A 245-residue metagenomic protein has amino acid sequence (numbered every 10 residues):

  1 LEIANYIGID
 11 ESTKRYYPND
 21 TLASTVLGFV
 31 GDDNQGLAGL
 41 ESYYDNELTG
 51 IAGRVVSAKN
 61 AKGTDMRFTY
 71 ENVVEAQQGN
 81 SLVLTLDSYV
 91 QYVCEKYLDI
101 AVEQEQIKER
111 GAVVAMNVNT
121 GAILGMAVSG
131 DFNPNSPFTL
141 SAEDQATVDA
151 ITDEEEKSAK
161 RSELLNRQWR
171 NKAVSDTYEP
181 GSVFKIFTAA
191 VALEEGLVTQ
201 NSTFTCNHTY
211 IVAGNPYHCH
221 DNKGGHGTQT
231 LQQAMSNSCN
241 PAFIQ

Functional and structural regions predicted by a protein language model:
L1-G79: Small/polar-residue-rich segments within soluble enzyme cores
G8-S12, E103-M116, Q200-T203, Q245: Surface-exposed patches in mature extracellular/periplasmic domains of secreted proteins
A23, L27, L37, E41 (+7 more regions): Extracytoplasmic/secreted envelope proteins and their assembly/folding machinery, especially bacterial periplasmic
V26, V93-Y97, G121, T177-F204 (+1 more regions): Active-site SXXK
G31, T49, E95, D99-E103 (+3 more regions): Sec-exported extracytoplasmic/periplasmic mature domains
N34-A38, A76, L84-Y92, Q168 (+4 more regions): Soluble non-cytosolic domains of exported or imported proteins
M66-Q78, S88, Y92-P180, N215: Short pre-catalytic segments that frame enzyme active sites
S81, N119-T120, L165, W169-A173 (+2 more regions): Conserved catalytic neighborhood of penicillin-recognizing serine enzymes
